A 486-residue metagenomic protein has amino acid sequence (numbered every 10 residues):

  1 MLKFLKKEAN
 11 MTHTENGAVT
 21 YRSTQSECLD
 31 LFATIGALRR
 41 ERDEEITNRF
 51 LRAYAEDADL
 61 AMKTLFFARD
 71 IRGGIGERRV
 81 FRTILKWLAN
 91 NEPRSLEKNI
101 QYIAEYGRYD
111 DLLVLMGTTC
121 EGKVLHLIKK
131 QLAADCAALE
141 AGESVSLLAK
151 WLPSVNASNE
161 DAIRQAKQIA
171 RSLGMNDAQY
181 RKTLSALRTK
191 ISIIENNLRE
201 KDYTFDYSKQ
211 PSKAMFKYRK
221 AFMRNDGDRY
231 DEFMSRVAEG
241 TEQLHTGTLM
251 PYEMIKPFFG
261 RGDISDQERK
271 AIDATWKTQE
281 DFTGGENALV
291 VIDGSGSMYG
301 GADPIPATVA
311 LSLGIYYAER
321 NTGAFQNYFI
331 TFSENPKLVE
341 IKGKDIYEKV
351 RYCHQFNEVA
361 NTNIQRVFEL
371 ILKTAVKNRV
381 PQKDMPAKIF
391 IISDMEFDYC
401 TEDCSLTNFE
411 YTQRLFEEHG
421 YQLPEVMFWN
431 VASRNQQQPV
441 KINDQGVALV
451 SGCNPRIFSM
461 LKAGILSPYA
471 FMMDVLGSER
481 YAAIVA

Functional and structural regions predicted by a protein language model:
M1-V309, E319-A486: Long lumenal/extracellular ectodomains of secretory and single-pass membrane proteins
